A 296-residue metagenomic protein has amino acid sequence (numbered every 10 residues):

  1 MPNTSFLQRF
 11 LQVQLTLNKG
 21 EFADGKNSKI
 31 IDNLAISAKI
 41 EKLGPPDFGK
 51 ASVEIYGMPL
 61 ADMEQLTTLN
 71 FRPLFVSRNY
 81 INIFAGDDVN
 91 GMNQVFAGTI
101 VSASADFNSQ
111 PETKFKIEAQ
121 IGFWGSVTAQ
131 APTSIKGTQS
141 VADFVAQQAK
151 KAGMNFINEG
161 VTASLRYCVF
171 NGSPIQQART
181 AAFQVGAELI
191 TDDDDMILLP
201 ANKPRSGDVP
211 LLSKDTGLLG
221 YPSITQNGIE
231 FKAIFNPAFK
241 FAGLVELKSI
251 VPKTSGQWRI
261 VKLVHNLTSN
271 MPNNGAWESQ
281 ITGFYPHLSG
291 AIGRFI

Functional and structural regions predicted by a protein language model:
M1-F115, S269-M271: Assembly/oligomerization scaffold segments
P2, F107-W124, K151-P222: Short beta-strand-centered interaction patches in the first periplasmic/extracellular domains of large envelope
P45-N70, A201-I296: An acidic/polar, Gly/Ser/Thr-rich interaction patch typically located in mid-to-C-terminal regions of proteins
A97, A142-A146, I175-R179, F239-G243 (+1 more regions): Extracytoplasmic/secreted envelope proteins and their assembly/folding machinery, especially bacterial periplasmic
A129-G137, A163-C168: Second-shell loop/turn segments in exported
S140-N155: Glycine-rich, acidic and aromatic/proline-enriched surface loops and short helix-turn segments that act as binding
